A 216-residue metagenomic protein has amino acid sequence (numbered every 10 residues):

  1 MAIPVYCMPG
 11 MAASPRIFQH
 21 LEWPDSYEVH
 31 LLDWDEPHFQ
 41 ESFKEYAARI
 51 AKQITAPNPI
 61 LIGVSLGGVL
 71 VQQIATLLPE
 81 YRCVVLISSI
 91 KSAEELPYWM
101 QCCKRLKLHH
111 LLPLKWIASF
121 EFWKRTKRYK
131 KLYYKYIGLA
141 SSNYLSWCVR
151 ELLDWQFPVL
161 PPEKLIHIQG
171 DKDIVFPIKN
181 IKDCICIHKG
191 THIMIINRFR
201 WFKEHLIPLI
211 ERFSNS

Functional and structural regions predicted by a protein language model:
A2-P57, C103-L111, T191: Active-site catalytic motif of lipid deacylating hydrolases and related acyltransferases
H20, Q73-L77: Active-site signature of alpha/beta-hydrolase-fold catalytic machinery across serine- and Asp/Cys-nucleophile hydrolases
Q40-E41, G190-H205: Catalytic histidine-centered segment of alpha/beta-hydrolase-like enzymes
I62-V71: Gly/Ala-rich beta-loop-alpha elbow adjacent to hydrolase catalytic centers
T76-L112: Flexible "cap/lid" loop of the alpha/beta hydrolase fold
P113-P158: Conserved alpha/beta-hydrolase catalytic His-Asp/Glu region
H167-Q169, D173: Short beta-strand/loop motif that positions the catalytic acidic residue of the alpha/beta-hydrolase fold
